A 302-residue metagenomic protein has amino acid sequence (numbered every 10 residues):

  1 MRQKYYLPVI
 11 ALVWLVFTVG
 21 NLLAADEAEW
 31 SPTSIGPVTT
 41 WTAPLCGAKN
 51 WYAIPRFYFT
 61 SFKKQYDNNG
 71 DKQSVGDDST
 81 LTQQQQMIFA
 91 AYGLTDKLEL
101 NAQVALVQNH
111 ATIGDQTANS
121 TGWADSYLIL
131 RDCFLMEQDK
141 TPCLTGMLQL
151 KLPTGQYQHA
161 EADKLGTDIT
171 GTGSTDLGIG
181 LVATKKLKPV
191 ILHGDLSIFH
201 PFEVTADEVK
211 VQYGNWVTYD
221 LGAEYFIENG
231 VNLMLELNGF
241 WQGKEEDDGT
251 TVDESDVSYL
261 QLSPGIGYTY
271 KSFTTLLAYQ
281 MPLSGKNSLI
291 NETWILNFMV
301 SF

Functional and structural regions predicted by a protein language model:
M1-S31: Cleavable N-terminal export/targeting peptides
A24-T154, D163-P201, W216-T218, F226 (+1 more regions): Transmembrane beta-barrel domains of Gram-negative outer membranes and organellar outer membranes
H159: A surface/extracellular/periplasmic glyco- and lipid-processing/surface-interacting theme
T205-D207: Blade-edge beta-strand/turn elements of extracellular beta-propeller and related beta-sheet repeat scaffolds
V209-V211: Short helix-loop boundary/capping segments
Y279-G285, N291-I295: A short, acidic, flexible beta-alpha connecting loop/helix-capping segment that sits on the rim of active
V300-F302: Flexible, glycine-rich linker and terminal segments associated with outer-membrane beta-barrel/transport systems
